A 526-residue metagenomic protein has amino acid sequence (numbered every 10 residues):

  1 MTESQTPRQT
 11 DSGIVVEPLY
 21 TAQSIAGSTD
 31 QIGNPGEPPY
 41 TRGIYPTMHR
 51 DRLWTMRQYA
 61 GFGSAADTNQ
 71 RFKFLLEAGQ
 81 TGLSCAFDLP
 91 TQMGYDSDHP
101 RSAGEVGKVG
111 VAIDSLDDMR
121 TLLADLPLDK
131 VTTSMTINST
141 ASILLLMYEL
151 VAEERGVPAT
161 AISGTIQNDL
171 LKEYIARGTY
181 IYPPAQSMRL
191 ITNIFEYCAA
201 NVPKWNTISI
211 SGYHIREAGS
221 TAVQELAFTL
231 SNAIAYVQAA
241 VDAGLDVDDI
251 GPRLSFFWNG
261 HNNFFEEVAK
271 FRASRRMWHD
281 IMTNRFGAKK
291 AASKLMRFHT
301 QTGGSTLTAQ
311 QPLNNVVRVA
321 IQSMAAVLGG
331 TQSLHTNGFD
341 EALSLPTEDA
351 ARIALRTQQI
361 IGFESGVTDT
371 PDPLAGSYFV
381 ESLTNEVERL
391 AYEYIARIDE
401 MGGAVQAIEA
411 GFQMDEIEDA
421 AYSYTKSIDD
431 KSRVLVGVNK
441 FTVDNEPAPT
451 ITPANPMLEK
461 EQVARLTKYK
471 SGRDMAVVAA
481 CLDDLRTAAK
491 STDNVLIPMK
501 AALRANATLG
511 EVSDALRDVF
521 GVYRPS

Functional and structural regions predicted by a protein language model:
M1-H261, E266-E267, R285, A292-H299 (+3 more regions): Catalytic alpha/beta active-site cores
S4-G27, N34-Y40, L89, E348 (+2 more regions): Flexible, glycine-rich loop/tail regions that form catalytic "lids" or insertion modules at the edges of active sites
R57-Y59, C85-D88, S134-N138, T165-Q167 (+13 more regions): Generic beta-strand/beta-sheet core signal
F62, R71-A78, L116-L126, M147-V151 (+17 more regions): Generic, well-ordered alpha-helical scaffold segments in large soluble proteins
A66-N69, I113-L116, S142, A185-T192 (+15 more regions): Electropositive phosphate-/nucleotide-binding environments in soluble metabolic enzymes
G104-K108, K172-Y182, I215-S220, W258-E266 (+5 more regions): Short beta-alpha connecting loops at secondary-structure transitions that line or flank enzyme active sites
D114, T132, I137-T140, A152-E154 (+8 more regions): Phosphate/diphosphate-binding loops
D246-I250, A288-T302, Q310-F339, P346-P371 (+3 more regions): Flexible glycine/proline-rich, aromatic-decorated loop/lid segments
